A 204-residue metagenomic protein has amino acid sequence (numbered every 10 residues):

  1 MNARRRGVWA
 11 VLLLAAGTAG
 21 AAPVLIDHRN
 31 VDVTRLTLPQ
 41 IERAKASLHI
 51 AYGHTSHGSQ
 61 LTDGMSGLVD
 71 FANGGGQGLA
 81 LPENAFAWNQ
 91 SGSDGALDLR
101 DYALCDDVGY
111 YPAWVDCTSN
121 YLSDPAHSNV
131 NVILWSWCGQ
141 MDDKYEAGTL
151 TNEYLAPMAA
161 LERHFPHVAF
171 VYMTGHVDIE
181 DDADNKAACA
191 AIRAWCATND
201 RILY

Functional and structural regions predicted by a protein language model:
M1-W9: Bacterial N-terminal signal peptides that target proteins for export
A16-T18: N-terminal signal peptide c-region/cleavage motif recognized by signal peptidases
L25-D124: N-terminal carbohydrate-binding/catalytic regions of secreted carbohydrate-active enzymes
T34-T37, P112-D124, T149-A160, A187-I192: Alpha-helical scaffolding within the catalytic cores of extracellular/periplasmic polymer-degrading hydrolases
A46-H49, G74-L79, H127-I133, R163-V171 (+1 more regions): Loop/turn elements at helix/coil->beta-strand transitions in domains of secreted/extracellular proteins
G64-G75, P157-H164, I192-I202: Structured segments of extracytoplasmic/periplasmic soluble domains in secreted or envelope-associated proteins
Y111-T151, G175-D178: Oxyanion-hole/transition-state-stabilizing segment in secreted/luminal serine hydrolases and related acyltransferases
G175-Y204: Substrate-gating cap/lid alpha-helix
